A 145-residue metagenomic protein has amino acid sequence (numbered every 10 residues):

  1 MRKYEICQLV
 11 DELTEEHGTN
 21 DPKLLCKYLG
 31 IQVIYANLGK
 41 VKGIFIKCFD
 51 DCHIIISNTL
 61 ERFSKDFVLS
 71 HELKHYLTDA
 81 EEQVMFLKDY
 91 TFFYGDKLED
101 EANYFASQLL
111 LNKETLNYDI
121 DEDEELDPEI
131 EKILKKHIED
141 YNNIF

Functional and structural regions predicted by a protein language model:
M1-F145: Active-site hotspot residues in diverse enzymes, especially metal/ion-binding acidic/histidine motifs
